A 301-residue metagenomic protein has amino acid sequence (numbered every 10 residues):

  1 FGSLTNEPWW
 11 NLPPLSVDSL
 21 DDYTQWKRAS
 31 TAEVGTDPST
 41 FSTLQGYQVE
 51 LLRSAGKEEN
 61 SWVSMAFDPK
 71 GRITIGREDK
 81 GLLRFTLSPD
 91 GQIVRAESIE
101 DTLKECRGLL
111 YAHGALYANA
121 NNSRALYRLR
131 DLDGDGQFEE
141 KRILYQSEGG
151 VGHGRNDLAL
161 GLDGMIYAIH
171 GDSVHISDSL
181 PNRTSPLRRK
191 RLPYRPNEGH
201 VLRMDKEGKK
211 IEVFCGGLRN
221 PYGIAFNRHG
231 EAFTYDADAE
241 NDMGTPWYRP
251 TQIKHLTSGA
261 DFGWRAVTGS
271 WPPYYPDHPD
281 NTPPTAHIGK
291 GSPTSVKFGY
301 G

Functional and structural regions predicted by a protein language model:
F1-G301: Beta-propeller domains with acidic blade repeats across secreted/periplasmic ectodomains and cytosolic WD/CNH propellers
